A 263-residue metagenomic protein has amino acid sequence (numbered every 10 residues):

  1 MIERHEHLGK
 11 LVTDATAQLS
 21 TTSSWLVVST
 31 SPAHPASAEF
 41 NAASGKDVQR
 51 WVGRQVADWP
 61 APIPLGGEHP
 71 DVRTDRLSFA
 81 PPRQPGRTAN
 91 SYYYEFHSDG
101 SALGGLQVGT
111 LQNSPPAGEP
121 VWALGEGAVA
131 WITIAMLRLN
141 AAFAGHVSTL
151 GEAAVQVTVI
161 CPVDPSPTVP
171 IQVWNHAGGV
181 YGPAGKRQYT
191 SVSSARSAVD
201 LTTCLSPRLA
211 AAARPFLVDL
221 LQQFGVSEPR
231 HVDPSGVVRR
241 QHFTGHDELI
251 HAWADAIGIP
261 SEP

Functional and structural regions predicted by a protein language model:
M1-P263: Bergerat-fold GHKL/Histidine-kinase-like ATPase
